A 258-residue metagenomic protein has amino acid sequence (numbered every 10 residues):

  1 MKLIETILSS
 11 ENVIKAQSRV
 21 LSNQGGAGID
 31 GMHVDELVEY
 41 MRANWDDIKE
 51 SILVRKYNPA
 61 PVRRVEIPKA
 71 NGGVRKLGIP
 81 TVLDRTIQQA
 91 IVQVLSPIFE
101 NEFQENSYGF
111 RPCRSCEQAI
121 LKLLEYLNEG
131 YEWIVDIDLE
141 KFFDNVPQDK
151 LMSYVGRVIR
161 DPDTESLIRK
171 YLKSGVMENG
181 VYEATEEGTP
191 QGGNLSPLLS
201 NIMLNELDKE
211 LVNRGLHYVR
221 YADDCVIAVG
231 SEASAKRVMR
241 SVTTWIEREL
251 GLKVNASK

Functional and structural regions predicted by a protein language model:
M1, I14, G31-D35, D46 (+8 more regions): Non-catalytic, well-ordered alpha-helical scaffold segments
M1-Y40: Non-catalytic, polymerase-adjacent accessory regions of viral genome-replication enzymes
I7, T81-V82, V229: Conserved residues at beta->alpha junctions
V20, Q24, L95-I98, Y171 (+1 more regions): Generic structural signal for hydrophobic core residues of well-folded globular domains
A27-N101, E105, F110: Active-site substrate-recognition loop segments, prototypically the cytochrome P450 B′-helix/B-C loop
N44, S51-E66, A70, E102-K258: Conserved polymerase palm-domain catalytic core
